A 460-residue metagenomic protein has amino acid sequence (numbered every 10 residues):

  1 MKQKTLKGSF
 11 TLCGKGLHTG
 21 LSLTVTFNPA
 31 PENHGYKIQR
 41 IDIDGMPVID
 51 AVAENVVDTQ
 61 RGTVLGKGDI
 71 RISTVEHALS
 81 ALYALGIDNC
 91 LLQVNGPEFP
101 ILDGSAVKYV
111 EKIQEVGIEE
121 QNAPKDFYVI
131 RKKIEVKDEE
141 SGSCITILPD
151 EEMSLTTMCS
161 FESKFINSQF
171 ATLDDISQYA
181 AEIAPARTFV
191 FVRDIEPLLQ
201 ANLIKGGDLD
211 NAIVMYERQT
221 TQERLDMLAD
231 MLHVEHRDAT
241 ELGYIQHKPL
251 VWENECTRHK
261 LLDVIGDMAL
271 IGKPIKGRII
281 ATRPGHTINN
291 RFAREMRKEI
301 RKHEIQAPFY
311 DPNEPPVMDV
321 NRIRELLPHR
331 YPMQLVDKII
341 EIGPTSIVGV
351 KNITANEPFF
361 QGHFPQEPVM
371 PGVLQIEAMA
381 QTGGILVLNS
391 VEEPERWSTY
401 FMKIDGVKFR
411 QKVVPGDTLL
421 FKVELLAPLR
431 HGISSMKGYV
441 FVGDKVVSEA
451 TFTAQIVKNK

Functional and structural regions predicted by a protein language model:
M1-D88, Q93-Y310: C-terminal regulatory domains involved in ligand/effector binding and gene-expression control
T5-S9, V317-I323, L420-F421: Short Pro/Gly-enriched beta-strand edge/turn motifs at strand-loop
N89, R278, D337-E341, G406 (+1 more regions): Extracellular/lumenal ectodomain signal focusing on beta-strand-rich modules and carbohydrate-recognition contexts
A171-F189, M370, V440-S448, F452-K460: Flexible glycine-rich active-site/ligand-binding loops centered on an Asp-His dyad
R258-I271, I339, V369-P394: Active-site helix/loop of acyl-thioester processing domains in fatty-acid/polyketide metabolism, spanning hotdog-fold
G272-A281, P308-V317, G383-L420, V447 (+1 more regions): Hydrophobic beta-strand-centered segment that forms part of the acyl-chain substrate-binding groove
K302-V369, R396-S398, V413-V414, L426-P428 (+3 more regions): Non-catalytic linker/capping segments at the edges of enzyme domains
L335-K338, K403, K408, K422-E424 (+2 more regions): Residues located in well-ordered beta-strands
